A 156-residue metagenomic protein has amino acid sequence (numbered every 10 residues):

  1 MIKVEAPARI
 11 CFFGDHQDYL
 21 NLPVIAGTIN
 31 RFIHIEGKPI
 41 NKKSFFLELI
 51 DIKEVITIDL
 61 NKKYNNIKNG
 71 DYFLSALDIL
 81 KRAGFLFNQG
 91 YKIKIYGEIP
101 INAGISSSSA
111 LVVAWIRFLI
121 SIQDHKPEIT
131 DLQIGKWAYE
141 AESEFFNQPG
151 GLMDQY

Functional and structural regions predicted by a protein language model:
M1-S109, V113-D131: ATP-binding N-lobe of GHMP and related small-molecule kinases
I129-Y156: Alpha/beta catalytic cores of group-transfer enzymes, especially the acyltransferase/condensing modules of polyketide
